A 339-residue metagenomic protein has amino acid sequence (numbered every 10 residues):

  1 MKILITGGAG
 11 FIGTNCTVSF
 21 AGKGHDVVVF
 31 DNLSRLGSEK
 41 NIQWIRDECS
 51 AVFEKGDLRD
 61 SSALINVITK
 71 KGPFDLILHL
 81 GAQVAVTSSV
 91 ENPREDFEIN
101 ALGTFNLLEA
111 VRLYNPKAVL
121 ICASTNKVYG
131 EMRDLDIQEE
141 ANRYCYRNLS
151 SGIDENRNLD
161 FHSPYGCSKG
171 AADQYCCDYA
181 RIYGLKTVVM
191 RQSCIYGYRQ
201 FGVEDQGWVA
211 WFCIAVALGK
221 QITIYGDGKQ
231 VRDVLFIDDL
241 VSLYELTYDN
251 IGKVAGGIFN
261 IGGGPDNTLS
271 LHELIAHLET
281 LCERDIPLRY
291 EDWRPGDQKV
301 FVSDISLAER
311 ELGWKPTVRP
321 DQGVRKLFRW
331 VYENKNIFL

Functional and structural regions predicted by a protein language model:
M1-I195, K326, N334: N-terminal Rossmann-like NAD(P)+-binding domain of SDR-like oxidoreductases, especially those catalyzing
C16, L243-Y248, L278, V324-V331: Hydrophobic "lid"/C-terminal helical patch of Rossmann-like NAD(P)-dependent dehydrogenase/epimerase domains
R59, E91, I99-L102, N156 (+8 more regions): Residue-level signal for the nucleotide or nucleotide-sugar donor/cofactor binding architecture
A63, N106-E109, V234, D239-S242 (+1 more regions): Conserved mid-core alpha-helix of short-chain dehydrogenase/reductase
G170, Y183-K186, I195-W211, L218-K220 (+7 more regions): Glycine/proline-rich active-site loop of Rossmann-fold NAD(P)-dependent oxidoreductases
D227, I258-N260, H272-I275, E283-V300 (+1 more regions): C-terminal "lid/loop" region of Rossmann-like NAD(P)-dependent oxidoreductases
L240, Y244, I261, L274 (+2 more regions): Non-catalytic, hydrophobic alpha-helical segments
D304-L339: C-terminal amphipathic/interface module of NAD(P)-dependent oxidoreductases and related NAD-binding regulators
